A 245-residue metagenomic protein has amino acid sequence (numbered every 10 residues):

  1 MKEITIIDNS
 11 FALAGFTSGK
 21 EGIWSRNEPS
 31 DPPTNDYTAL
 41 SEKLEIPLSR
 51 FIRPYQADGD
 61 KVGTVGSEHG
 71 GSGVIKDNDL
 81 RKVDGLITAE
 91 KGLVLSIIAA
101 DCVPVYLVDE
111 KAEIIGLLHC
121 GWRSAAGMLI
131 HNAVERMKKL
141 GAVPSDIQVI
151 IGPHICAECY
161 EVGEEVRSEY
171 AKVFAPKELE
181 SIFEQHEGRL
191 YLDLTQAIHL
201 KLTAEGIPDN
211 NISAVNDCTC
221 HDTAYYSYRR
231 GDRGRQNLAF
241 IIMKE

Functional and structural regions predicted by a protein language model:
M1-E245: Active-site microenvironment for binding and transforming phosphate-containing groups
